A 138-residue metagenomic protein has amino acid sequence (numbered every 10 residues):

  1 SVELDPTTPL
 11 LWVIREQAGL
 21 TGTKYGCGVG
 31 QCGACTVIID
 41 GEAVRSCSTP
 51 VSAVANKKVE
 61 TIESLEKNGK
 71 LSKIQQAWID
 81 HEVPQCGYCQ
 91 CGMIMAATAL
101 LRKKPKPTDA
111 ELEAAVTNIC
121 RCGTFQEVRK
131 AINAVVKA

Functional and structural regions predicted by a protein language model:
S1-A138: Signature of N-terminal electron-transfer/Fe-S-associated modules in redox systems
